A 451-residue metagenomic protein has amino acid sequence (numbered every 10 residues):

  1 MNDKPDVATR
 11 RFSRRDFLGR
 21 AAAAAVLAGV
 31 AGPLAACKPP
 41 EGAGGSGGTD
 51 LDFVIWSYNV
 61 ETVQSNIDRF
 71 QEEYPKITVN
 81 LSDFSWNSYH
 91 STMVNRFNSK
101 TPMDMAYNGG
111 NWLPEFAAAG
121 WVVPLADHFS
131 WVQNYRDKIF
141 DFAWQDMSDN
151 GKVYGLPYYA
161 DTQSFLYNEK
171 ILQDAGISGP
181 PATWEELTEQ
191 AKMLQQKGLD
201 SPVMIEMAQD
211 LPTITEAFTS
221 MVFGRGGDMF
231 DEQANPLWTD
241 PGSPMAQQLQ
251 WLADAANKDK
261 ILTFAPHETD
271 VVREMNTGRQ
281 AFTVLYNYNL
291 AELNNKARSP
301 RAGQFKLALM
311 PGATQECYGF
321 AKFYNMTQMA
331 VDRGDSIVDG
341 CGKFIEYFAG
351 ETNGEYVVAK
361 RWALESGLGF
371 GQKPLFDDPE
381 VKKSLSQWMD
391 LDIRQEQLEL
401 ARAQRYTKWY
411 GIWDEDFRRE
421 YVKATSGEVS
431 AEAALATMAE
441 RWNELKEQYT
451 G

Functional and structural regions predicted by a protein language model:
M1-D16, A24-G32: N-terminal secretory signal peptides
N2-R10, Q173, G198, E380 (+1 more regions): Conserved C-terminal helix/tail region of periplasmic/extracytoplasmic solute-binding proteins
P40, N150-Y158, Q163, E185-L237 (+2 more regions): Extracytoplasmic/periplasmic solute-binding protein
R69-I139, Q173-A182, E274, G278-F282 (+2 more regions): Extracytoplasmic "Venus flytrap"/periplasmic binding protein-like
R96, A126-I139, V203, M207-Q209 (+7 more regions): Short, solvent-exposed loop/beta-turn-alpha elements that line the ligand-binding surface or hinge of extracytoplasmic
G110-T162, T188, I214-A217, A302-L309 (+2 more regions): Hinge/lid segment of periplasmic solute-binding proteins
A191-M193, Q233-F264: Glycine-centered hinge/linker elements that transmit conformational signals in sensory and ligand-binding systems
Y288-P300, A313-E415, Y449-T450: C-terminal lobe and pocket-closing loops of periplasmic/extracytoplasmic Venus-flytrap solute-binding proteins
